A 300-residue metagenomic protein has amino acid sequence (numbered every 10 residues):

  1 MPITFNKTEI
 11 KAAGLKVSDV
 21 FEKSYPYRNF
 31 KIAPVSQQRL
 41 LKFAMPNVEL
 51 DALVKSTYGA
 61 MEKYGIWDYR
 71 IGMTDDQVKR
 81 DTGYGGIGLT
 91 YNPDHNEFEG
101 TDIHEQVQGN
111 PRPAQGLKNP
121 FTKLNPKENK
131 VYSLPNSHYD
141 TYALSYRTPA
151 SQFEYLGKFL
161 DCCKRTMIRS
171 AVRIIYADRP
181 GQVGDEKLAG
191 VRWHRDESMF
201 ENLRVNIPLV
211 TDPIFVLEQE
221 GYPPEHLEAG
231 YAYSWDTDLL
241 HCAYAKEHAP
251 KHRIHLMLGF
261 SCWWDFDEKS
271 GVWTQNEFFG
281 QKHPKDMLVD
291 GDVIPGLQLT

Functional and structural regions predicted by a protein language model:
M1-P2, K251-I254, L258-T300: Double-stranded beta-helix
P2-C162: Non-heme Fe(II)/2-oxoglutarate
S170-M199: Conserved short histidine dyad/triad with adjacent acidic residue
I174-Y176, S198-I214, G259: Short, conserved beta-strand element in jelly-roll/cupin
L203-L209, A232-D236, H248-E268: A short hydrophobic beta-strand segment most commonly corresponding to one strand of the jelly-roll/cupin
P208-E228: A short beta-strand-loop-beta hairpin characteristic of the jelly-roll/cupin
E225-H241: Conserved metal-binding segment of the jelly-roll/cupin
A243-E247: Asparagine-centered strand-capping/turn motif at beta-strand->loop junctions
